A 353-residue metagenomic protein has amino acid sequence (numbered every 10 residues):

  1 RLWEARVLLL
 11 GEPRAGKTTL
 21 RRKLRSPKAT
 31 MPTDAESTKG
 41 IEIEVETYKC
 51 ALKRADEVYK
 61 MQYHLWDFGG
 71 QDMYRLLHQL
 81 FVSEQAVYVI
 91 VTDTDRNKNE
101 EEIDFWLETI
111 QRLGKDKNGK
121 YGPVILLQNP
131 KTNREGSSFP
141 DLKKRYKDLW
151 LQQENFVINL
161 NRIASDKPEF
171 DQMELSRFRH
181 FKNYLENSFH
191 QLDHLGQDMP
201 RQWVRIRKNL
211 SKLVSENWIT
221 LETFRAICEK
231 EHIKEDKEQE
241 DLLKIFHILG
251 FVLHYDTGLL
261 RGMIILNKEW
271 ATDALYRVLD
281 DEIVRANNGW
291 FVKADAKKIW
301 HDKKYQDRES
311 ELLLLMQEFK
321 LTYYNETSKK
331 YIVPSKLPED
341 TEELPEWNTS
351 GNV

Functional and structural regions predicted by a protein language model:
L2-E4, P13-R14, T18-E44, Y48 (+4 more regions): Extended, non-catalytic interaction/assembly segments in eukaryotic proteins
V7-L9: Hydrophobic anchor at the beta1->P-loop junction of P-loop NTPases
V82: Active-site nucleotide-sugar/metal-binding loop of Leloir-type enzymes
